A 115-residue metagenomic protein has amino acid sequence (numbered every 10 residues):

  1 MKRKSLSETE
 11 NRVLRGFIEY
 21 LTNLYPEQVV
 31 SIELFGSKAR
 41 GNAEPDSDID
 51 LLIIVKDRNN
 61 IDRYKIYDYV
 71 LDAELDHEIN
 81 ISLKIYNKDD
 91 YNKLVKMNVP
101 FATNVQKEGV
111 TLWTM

Functional and structural regions predicted by a protein language model:
M1-V30, R40-P45, V55-M115: Catalytic core of pol beta-like nucleotidyltransferases
S37: P-loop (Walker A) phosphate-binding loop of NTP-binding proteins
D50-I53: Short beta-strand->loop micro-motif that forms the acidic, two-metal-ion catalytic signature in nucleotide-processing
